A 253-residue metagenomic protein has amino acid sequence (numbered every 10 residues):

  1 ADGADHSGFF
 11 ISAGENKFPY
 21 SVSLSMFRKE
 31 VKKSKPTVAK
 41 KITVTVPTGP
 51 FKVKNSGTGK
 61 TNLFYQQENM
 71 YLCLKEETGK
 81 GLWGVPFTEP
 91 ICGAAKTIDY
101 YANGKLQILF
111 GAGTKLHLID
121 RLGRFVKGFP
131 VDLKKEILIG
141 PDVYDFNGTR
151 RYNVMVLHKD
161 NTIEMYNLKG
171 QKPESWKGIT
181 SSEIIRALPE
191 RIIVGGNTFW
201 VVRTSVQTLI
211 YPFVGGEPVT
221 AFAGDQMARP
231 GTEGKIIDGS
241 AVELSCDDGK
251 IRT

Functional and structural regions predicted by a protein language model:
A1-K41, E68-M70, L74-L82, R121: Signature of soluble extracytoplasmic/periplasmic domains of secreted precursors and cell-surface proteins
E30-T48, K80-F87, V126-K135, K172-S181 (+1 more regions): Aromatic (tryptophan-biased) beta-strands that constitute blades/sheets of beta-rich domains
K40-M70: Beta-strand-rich domains and repeat architectures in extracellular enzymes and scaffolds, especially beta-propellers
T45-K52, P90-I98, K135-D145, S182-I192 (+1 more regions): Repeated scaffold domains used in trafficking and secretory/extracellular systems, primarily beta-propellers
V53-K60, Y100-Q107, D145-N153, I192-F199 (+1 more regions): Acidic, glycine-anchored loop motifs typical of Ca2+
E68-C73, G113-H117, K159-E164, S205-L209 (+1 more regions): Loop/turn residues immediately N-terminal
E76-T78, R121-R124, L168-Q171, F213-G216: Short loop/turn segments that connect beta-strands within beta-propeller blades
G81-Q107, G113, D132-I137: Blade-loop segments of beta-propeller domains
